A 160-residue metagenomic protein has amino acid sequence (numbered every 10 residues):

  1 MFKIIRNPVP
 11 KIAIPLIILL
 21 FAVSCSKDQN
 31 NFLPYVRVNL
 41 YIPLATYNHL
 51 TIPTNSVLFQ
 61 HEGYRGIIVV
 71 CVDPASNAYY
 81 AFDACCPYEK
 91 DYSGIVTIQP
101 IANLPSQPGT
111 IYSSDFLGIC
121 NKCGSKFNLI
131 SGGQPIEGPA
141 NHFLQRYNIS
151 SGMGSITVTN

Functional and structural regions predicted by a protein language model:
M1-A45: Bacterial Sec-dependent N-terminal signal peptides
A13-I14, P74-A75, N121: Generic detector of short alpha-helix boundary/capping microenvironments and adjacent low-complexity segments
S26-S113, L129, F143-N160: N-terminal pre-ligand scaffold of iron-sulfur
E89, K122-S125: Short Cys/His-rich metal-coordination motifs, predominantly Zn2+-binding knuckles/fingers
D115-C123: Cysteine-rich micro-motifs
K126-I136: Short metal-binding segments enriched for Cys and/or His
E137-H142: Short, highly charge-biased, low-complexity peptide segments
